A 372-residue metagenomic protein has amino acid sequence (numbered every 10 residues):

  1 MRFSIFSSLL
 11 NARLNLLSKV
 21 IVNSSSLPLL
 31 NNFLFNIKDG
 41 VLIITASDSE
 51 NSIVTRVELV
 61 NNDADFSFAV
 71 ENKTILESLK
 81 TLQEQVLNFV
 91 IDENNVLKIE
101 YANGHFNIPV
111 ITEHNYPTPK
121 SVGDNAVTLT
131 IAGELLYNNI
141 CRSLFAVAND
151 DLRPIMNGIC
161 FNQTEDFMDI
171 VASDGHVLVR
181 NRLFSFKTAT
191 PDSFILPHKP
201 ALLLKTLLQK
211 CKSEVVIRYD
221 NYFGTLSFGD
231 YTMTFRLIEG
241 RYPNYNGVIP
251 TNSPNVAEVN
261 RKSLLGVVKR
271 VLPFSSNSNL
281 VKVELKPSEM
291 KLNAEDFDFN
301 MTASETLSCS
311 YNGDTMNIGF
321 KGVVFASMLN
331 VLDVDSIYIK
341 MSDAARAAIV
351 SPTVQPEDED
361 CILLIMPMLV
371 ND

Functional and structural regions predicted by a protein language model:
M1-D372: Structural preference for solvent-exposed beta-strand-turn elements and adjacent flexible terminal/loop segments within
